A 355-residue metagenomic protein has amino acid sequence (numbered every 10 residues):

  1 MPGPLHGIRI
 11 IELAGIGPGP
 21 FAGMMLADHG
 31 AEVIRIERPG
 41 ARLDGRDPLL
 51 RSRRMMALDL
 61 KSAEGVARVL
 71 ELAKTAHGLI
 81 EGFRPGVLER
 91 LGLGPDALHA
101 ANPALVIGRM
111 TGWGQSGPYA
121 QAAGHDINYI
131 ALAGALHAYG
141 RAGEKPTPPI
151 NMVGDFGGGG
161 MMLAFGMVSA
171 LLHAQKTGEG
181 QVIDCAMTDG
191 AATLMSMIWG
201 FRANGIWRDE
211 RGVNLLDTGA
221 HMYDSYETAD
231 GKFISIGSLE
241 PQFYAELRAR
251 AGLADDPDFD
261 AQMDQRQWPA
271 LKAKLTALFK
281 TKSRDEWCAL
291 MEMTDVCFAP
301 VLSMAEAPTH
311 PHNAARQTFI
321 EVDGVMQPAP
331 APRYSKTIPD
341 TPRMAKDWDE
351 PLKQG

Functional and structural regions predicted by a protein language model:
P2-G40: Conserved small-residue-rich beta-alpha loop and adjacent elements that most often cradle the phosphate/pyrophosphate
I11, L49-A101: A structured beta-alpha segment of the ubiquitous adenosine-cofactor-binding alpha/beta core
G15, L60, R84-P85, T111-G112 (+1 more regions): Short glycine-/small-residue-rich Rossmann-like dinucleotide-binding loops
M25-H29, E89-I234, S238, P339: Active-site-adjacent "lid/gating" segments in soluble enzymes
H29, T75, T294: Conserved dinucleotide-binding and phosphotransfer motif residues
H221-T294, F298: Aromatic-enriched alpha-helical interface/lid elements that frame and gate functional surfaces
E292-N313: Conserved PLP cofactor-binding pocket of PLP-dependent enzymes
V322-G355: Flexible, small-/acidic-enriched active-site or ligand-binding loops
